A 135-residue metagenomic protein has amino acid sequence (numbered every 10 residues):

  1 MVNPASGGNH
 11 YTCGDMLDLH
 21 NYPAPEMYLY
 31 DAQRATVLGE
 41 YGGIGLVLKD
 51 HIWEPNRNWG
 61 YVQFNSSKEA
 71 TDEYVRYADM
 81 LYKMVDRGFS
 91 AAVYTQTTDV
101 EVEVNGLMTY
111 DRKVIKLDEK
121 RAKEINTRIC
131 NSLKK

Functional and structural regions predicted by a protein language model:
M1-M16, R76: Active-site neighborhood of glycoside hydrolase catalytic domains
A5, H20, T95: Conserved residues at the C-terminal ends of beta-strands
G7-G8, Y22-P23, G42-I44: Short, acidic/turn-prone active-site loops that include or flank metal/cofactor- and phosphate-binding residues
N9-T12, A24-L29: Acidic-and-aromatic substrate-binding clefts and catalytic sites of carbohydrate-active enzymes
C13-N21, Q33-T36: Active-site regions of enzymes building and remodeling cell-envelope glycoconjugates
E26-K135: Substrate-binding clefts and catalytic carboxylate motifs of secreted carbohydrate-active enzymes
